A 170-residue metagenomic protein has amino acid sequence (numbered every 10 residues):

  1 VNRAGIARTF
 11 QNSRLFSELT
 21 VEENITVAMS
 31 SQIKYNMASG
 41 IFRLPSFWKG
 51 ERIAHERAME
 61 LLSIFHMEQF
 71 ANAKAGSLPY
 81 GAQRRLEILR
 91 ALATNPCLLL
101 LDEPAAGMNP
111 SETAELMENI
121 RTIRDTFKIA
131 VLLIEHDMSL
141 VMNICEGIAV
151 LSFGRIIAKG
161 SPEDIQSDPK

Functional and structural regions predicted by a protein language model:
V1-K170: Glycine-rich phosphate-binding loops of nucleotide-dependent enzymes
